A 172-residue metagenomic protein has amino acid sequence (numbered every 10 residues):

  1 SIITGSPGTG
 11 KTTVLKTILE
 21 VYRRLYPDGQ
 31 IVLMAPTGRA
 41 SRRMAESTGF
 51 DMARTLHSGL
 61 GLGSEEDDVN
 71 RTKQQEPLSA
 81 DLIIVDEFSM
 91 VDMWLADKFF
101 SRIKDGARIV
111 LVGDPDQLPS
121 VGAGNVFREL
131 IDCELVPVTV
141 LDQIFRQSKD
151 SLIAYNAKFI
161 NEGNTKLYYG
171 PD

Functional and structural regions predicted by a protein language model:
I3: Hydrophobic anchor at the beta1->P-loop junction of P-loop NTPases
P7, F88: The conserved Walker
K11: Conserved lysine of the Walker
V14, I18: Hydrophobic positions on the alpha1 helix immediately C-terminal to the Walker A/P-loop
V21-Q30: Post-Walker A helix-loop "phosphate-sensing" segment adjacent to the P-loop in P-loop NTPases
I31-D81: Inter-Walker segment of RecA-like/P-loop motor cores
E87, G113: Walker B catalytic acidic pair
P115-D172: Conserved helicase motor core of P-loop NTPases
